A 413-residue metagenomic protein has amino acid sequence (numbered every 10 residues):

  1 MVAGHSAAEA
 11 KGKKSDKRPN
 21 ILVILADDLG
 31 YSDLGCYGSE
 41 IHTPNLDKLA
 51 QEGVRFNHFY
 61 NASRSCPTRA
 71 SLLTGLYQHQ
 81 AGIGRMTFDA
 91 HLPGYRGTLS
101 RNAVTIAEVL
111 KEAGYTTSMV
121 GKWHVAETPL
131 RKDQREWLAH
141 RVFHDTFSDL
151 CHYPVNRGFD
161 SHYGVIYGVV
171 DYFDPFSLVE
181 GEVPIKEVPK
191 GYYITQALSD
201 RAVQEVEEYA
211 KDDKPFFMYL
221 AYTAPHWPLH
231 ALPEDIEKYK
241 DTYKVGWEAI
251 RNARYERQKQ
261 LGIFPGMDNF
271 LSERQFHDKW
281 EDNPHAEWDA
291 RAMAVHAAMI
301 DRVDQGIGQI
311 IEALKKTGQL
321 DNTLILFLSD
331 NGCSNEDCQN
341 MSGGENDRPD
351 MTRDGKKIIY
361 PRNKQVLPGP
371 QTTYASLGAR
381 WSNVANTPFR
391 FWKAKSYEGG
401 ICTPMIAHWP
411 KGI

Functional and structural regions predicted by a protein language model:
M1-I413: Formylglycine-dependent sulfatase
